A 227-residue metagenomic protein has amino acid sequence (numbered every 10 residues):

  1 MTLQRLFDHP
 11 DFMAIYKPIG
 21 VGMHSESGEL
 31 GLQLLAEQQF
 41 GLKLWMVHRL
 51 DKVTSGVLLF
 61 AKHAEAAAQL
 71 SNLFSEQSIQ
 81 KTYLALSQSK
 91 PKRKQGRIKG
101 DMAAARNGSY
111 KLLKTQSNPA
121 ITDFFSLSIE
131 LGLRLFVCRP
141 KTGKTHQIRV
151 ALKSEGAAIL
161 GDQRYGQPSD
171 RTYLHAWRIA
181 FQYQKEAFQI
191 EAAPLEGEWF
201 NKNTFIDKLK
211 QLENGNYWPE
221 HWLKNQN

Functional and structural regions predicted by a protein language model:
M1-L3, F7, D11, P18-M23 (+1 more regions): Pseudouridine synthases involved in rRNA/tRNA modification
M1-S27, L35-F40, A64-E65, S71-N72: S4-like RNA-binding module at protein N-termini
Y16-K17, L59, A85, F124 (+2 more regions): Residue-level signal for inorganic ion chemistry
V21-Q33, Q69, L86-R134, V150 (+1 more regions): Glycine- and acidic-residue-rich catalytic/RNA-contacting loop of pseudouridine synthases
G31-L32, F74-K81: A short alpha->loop->secondary-structure connector
L42-E76: Glycine/acidic-rich beta-strand-loop module
F136-C138: Short histidine-centered loop motifs in beta-beta connectors
